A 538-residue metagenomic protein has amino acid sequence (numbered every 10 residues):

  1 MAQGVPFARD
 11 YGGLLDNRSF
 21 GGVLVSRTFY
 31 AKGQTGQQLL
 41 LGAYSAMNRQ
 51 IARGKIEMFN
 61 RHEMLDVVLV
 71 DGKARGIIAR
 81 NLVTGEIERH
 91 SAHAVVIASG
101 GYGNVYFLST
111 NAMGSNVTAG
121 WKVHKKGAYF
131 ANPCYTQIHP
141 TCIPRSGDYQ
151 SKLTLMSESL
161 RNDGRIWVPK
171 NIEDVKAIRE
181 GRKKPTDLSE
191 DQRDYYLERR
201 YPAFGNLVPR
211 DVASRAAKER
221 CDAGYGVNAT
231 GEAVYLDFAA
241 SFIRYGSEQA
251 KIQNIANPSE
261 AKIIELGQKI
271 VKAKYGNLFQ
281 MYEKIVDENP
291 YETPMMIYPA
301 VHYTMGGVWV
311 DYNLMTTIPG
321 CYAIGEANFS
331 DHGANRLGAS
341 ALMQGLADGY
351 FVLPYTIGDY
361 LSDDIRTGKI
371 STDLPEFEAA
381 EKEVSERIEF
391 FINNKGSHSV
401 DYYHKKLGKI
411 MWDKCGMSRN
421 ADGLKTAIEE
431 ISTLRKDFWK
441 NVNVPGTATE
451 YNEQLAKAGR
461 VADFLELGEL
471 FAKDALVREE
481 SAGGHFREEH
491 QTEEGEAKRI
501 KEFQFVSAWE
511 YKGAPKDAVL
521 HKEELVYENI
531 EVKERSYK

Functional and structural regions predicted by a protein language model:
A2-E86, A98, C142-S157, R161 (+3 more regions): Conserved redox-cofactor binding core of oxidoreductases
L40, Y44-N60, M64-I78, L266-M315: Accessory "access/gating" subregions that flank catalytic or transport cores
G85-A94, T317: Core beta-strand elements of the Rossmann-like FAD/NAD(P) dinucleotide-binding domain in flavoenzyme oxidoreductases
A94-L153, H332-Y355: Glycine-rich loop(s) and the adjacent beta-strand/alpha-helix scaffold that form part
Y129-Q280, Y355: An anion/pyrophosphate-binding glycine-rich loop and adjacent beta-alpha core in soluble alpha-beta enzymes
T316-I388: Catalytic phosphate/nucleotide-handling subdomain of diverse soluble enzymes
D359-E450: Long, amphipathic alpha-helical stalk/connector segments used for oligomerization, subunit docking, or mechanical
D437-K538: C-terminal amphipathic alpha-helical interaction region
